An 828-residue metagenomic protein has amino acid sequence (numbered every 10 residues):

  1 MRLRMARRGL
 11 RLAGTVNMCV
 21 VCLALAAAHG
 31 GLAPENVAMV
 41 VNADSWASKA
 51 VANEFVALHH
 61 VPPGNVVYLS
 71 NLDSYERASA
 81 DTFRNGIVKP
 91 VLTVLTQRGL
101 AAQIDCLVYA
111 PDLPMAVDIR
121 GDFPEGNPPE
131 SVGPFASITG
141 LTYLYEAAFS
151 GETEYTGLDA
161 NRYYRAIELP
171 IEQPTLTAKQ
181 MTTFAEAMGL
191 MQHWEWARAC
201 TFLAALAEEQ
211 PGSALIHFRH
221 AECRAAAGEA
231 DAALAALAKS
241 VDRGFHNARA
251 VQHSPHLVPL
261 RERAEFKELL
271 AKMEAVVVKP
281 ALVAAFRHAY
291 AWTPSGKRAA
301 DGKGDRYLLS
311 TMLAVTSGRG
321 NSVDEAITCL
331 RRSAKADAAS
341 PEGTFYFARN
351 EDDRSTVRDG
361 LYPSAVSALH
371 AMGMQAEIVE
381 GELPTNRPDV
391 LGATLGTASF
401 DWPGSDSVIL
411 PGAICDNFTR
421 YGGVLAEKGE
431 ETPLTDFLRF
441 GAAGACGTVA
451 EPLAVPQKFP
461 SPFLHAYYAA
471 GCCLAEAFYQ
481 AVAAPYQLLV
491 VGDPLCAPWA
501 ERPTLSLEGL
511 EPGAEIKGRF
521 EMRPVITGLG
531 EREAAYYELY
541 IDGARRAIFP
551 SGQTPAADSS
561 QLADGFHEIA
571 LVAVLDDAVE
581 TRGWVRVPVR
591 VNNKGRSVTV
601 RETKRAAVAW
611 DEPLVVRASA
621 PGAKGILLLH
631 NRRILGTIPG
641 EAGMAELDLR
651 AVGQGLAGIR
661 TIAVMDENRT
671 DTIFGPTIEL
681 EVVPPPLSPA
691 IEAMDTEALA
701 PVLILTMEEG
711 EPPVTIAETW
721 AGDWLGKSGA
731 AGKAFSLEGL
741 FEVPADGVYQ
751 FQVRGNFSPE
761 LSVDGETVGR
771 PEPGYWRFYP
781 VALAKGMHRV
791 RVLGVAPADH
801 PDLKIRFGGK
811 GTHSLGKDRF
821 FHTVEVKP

Functional and structural regions predicted by a protein language model:
G31-A204, E208, H253, A271-R523: Cysteine-dependent hydrolase recognition
Q180-R263, V276-V277: Alpha-helical protein-protein interaction modules
V491-V525, L529, P588-D611, E681-P684: Short, compositionally biased P/S/T/A/G/V-rich stretches that sit at domain boundaries
R545-G552, G636-A642, G769-P773: Short beta-strand segments within Ig-like beta-sandwich modules, predominantly Fibronectin type-III
S559-F566, L649-L656, A784: Surface-exposed, short loops/turns at beta-strand junctions within beta-sandwich domains
A573, A663, V792-G794: Conserved structural position at the C-terminal beta-strand of extracellular beta-sandwich adhesion modules
E681-Q750, R754-P828: Extracellular/secretory pathway-exposed regions associated with glycan biology
